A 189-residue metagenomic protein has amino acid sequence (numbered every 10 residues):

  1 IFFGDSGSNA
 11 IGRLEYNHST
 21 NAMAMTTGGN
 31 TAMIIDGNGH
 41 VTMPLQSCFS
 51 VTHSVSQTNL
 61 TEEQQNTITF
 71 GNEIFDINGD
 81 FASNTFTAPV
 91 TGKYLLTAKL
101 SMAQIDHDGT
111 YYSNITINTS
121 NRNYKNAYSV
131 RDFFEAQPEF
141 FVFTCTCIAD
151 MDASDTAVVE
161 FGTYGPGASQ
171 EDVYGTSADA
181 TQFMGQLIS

Functional and structural regions predicted by a protein language model:
I1-T31, S47, H53, Q57 (+3 more regions): Self-maturation zones of extracellular/virion spikes and adhesins
I11, T20-A22, N30-A32, N38 (+9 more regions): Surface-exposed or flexible loop/turn and strand-edge residues in extracellular/cell-surface modules
S19-T27, I68-D80, K99, Q104-Y112: Short histidine
A24-T26, P44, T52, T97 (+1 more regions): Beta-strand residues in well-ordered beta-sheet regions across diverse protein folds
A32-T67, I188: Glycine-rich, low-complexity segments
S56-I68, N72, N78, A136-F140: Solvent-exposed, conformationally flexible loop/turn segments
D80-A82, T91, T97-D179, Q186-S189: Terminal beta-strand-rich extracellular "head" domains that mediate receptor/glycan or other ligand binding
